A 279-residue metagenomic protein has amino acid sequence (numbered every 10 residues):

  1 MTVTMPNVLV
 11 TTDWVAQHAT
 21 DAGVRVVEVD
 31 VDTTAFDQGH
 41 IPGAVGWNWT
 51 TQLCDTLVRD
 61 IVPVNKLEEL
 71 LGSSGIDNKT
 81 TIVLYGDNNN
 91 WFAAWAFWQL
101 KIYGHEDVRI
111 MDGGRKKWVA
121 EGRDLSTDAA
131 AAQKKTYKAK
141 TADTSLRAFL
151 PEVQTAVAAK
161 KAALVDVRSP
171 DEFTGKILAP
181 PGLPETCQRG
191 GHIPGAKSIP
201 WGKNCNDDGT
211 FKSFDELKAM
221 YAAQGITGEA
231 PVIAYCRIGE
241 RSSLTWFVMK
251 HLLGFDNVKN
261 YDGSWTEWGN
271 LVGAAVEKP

Functional and structural regions predicted by a protein language model:
M1-T34, R115-Q188, V276: Flexible, polar/low-complexity N-terminal or interdomain linker segments that lie immediately upstream of folded
D21-R25, E106-D107, K161-A162, P231 (+1 more regions): Short active-site oxyanion
F36-G43, F97: Glycine-rich loop at the start of a catalytic domain that most often binds anionic cofactors/ligands
T51-I82, K197-P231: Helix-loop module immediately N-terminal to the HCX5R catalytic loop in PTP-like cysteine phosphatase domains
I61-A159, K176-I177, G191, R241-K259 (+1 more regions): Thiolate-centered catalytic microenvironments shared by cysteine-dependent enzyme domains
L164-M220: A mid-sequence, solvent-exposed acidic-amphipathic segment
D256-P279: Cysteine-dependent PTP/DSP-like catalytic domain, specifically the C-terminal lobe
